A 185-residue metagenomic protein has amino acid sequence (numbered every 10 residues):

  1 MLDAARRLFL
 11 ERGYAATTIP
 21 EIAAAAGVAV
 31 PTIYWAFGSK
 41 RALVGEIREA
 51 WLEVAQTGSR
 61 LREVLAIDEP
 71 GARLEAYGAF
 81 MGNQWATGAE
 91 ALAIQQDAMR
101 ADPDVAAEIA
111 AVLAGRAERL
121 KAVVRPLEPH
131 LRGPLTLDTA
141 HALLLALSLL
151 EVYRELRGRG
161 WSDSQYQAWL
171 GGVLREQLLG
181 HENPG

Functional and structural regions predicted by a protein language model:
L2, R48, L74, G78 (+3 more regions): Amphipathic, non-transmembrane alpha-helical scaffold segments
A4-A42, E46: Helix-turn-helix
I19, E49-A55: Short, basic, alpha-helical segments at the C-terminal edge of helix-turn-helix-like DNA-binding modules
F37, D97-D102, L147-L150: Short helix-capping/turn signature of helix-turn-helix
A42, E46, S59-A86, H141: Hydrophobic alpha-helical connector segments
S59-L65, Q95-P103: Short linear capping/connector segments at secondary-structure termini
G82-Q96, P103-H130, L137-A142, A168 (+1 more regions): Amphipathic alpha-helical packing segments from all-alpha helical-bundle domains
